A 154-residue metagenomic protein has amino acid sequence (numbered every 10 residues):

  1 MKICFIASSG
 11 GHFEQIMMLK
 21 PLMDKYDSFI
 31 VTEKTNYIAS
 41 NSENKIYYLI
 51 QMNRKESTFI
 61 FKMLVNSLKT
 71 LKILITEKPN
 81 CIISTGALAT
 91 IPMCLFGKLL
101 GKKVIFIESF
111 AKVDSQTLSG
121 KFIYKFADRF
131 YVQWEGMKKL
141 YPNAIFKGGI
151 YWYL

Functional and structural regions predicted by a protein language model:
M1-C4: Extreme N-terminal starter segment of soluble prokaryotic enzymes
A7-S9, D27-K62, G136, K147-I150: Conserved nucleotide-sugar phosphate-binding/catalytic loop shared by glycosyltransferases and other
G11-D24, T35: Short amphipathic alpha-helix
K25-D27, E43-N44, P79, G101 (+2 more regions): Short, well-ordered alpha-helix to beta-strand connector turns
S57-N80, L99: An amphipathic, basic-hydrophobic alpha-helix
C81-L100: An aromatic- and histidine-rich active-site surface loop
K102-L154: Active-site-proximal region of nucleotide-activated glycan assembly enzymes, centered on histidine/acidic-rich loops
